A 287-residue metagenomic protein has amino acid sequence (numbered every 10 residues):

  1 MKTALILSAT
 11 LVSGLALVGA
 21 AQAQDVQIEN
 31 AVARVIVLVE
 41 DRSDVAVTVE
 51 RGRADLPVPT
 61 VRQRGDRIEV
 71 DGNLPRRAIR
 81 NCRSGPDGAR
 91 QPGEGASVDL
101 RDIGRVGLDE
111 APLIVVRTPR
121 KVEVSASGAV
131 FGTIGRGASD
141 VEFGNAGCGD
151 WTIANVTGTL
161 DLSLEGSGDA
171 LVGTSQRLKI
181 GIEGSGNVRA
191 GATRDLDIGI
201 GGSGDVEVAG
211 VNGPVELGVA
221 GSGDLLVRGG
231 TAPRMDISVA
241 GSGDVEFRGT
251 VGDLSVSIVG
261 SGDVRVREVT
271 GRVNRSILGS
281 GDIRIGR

Functional and structural regions predicted by a protein language model:
M1-A4: Positively charged n-region of N-terminal signal peptides that target proteins for export
I6-A16: Bacterial N-terminal signal peptides
G19-Q22, V269: Polar/charged alpha-helical tracts
A21-L164, D169-K179, R189-G191, P233 (+2 more regions): Acidic (Asp/Glu) and glycine-rich low-complexity loops/linkers that are typically intrinsically disordered
A129-V130, C148-G149, S167, S185 (+3 more regions): Short, recurring structural edge motifs at helix starts
V188-R287: Short, surface-exposed interaction patches in beta-rich subdomains that mediate adhesion/assembly near membranes
